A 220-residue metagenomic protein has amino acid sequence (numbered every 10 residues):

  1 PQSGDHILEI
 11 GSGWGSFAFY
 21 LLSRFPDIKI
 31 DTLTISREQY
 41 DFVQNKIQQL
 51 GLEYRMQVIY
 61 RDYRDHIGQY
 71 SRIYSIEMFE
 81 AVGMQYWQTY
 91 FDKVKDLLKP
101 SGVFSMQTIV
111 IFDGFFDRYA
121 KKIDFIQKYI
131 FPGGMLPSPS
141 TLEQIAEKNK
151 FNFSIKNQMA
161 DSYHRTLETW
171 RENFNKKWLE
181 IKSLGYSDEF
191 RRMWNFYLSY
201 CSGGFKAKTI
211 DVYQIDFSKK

Functional and structural regions predicted by a protein language model:
G4-G13: Conserved class I S-adenosyl-L-methionine
S16-P26: Conserved SAM-binding loop of SAM-dependent methyltransferases across substrates and taxa, primarily the Class I
K29-T34: Conserved SAM-binding motif I beta-strand of class I
V43-Q44: Conserved SAM-binding loop
R64-I73: A short acidic, Gly/Pro-enriched loop at the edge of an enzyme's catalytic core that lines a small-molecule cofactor
Q88-P100: A short glycine-rich, Lys/Arg-flanked "PGG" loop and its adjoining helix->strand segment in the class I
S101-I109: Conserved beta-strand signature within the Rossmann-like core of class I S-adenosyl-L-methionine
V110-K220: Substrate-binding/catalytic lobe of Class I Rossmann-like enzymes that use SAM or dcSAM, i.e., the mid-to-C-terminal
